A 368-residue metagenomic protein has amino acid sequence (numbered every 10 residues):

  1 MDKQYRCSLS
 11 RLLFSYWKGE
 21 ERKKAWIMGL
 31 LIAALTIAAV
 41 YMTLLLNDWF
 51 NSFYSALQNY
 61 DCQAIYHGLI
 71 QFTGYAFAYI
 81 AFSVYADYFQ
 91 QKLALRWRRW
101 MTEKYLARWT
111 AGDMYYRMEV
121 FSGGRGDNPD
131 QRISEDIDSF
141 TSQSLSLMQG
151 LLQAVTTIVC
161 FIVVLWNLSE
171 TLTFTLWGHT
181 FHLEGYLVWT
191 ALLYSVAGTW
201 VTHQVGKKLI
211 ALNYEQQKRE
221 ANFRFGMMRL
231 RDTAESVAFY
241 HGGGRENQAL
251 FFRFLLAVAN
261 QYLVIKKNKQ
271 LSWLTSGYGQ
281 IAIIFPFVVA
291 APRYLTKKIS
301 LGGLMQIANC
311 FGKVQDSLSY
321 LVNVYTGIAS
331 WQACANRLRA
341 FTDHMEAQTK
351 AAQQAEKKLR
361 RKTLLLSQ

Functional and structural regions predicted by a protein language model:
M1-T43, S52-F72, A86-Q90, Y116-I158 (+3 more regions): Membrane-integrated ABC transporters
R6, S10, T43, N47-N51 (+13 more regions): Alpha-helical transmembrane segments of polytopic integral membrane proteins, especially the permease/helical cores
A34, A38, N47, A78 (+5 more regions): A hydrophobic transmembrane-helix motif
M42-N51, S55-Q58, Y79-Y115, S122 (+5 more regions): Juxtamembrane helix-loop junctions of ABC transporter transmembrane domains
F121-N128, V264, T342-Q368: Pre-NBD coupling/linker segments of ABC/ABC-like ATPases
K208, L212-I265, Q353: Loop segments that connect adjacent transmembrane helices in multi-pass transporters
I210, A221, F225, A238-G242 (+3 more regions): Cytosolic ends of transmembrane helices, especially the final helix of ABC transmembrane type-1 domains
